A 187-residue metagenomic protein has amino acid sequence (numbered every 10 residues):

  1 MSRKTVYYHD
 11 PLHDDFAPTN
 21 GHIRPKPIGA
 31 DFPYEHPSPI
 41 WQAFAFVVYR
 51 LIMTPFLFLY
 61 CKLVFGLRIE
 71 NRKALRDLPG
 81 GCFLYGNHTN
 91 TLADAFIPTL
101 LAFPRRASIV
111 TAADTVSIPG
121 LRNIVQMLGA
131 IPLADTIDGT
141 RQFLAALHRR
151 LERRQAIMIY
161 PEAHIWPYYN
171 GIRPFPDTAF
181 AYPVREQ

Functional and structural regions predicted by a protein language model:
S2-F83, A93-I97, R122, M127: Membrane-anchoring hydrophobic helices of lipid-metabolizing enzymes
G66-Q187: Soluble catalytic domains of membrane acyltransferases
